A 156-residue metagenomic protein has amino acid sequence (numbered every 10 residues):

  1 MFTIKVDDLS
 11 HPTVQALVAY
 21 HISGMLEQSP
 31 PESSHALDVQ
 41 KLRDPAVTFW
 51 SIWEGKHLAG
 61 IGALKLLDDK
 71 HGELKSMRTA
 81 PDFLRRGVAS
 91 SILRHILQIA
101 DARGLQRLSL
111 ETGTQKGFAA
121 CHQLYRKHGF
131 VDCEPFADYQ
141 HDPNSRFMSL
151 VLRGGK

Functional and structural regions predicted by a protein language model:
F2-H71, K75, A80, L93-R94 (+4 more regions): Acetyl-CoA-dependent GNAT
V47, P143-F147: Short hydrophobic/aromatic beta-strand or adjacent loop that forms the aromatic wall/cage of a ligand/substrate-binding
T79, R85-Q98, Q123-K127: Conserved acetyl-CoA-binding loop-helix of GNAT-fold acetyltransferases
A100-G113: Conserved GNAT acetyl-CoA-binding A-motif
L110-C121, Y139-P143: Conserved beta-strand-loop-alpha-helix junction that forms the acyl-donor binding cleft
Q123-Y125, F147-L150: Short low-complexity, flexible loop/linker segments enriched in glycine and/or proline with clustered acidic
